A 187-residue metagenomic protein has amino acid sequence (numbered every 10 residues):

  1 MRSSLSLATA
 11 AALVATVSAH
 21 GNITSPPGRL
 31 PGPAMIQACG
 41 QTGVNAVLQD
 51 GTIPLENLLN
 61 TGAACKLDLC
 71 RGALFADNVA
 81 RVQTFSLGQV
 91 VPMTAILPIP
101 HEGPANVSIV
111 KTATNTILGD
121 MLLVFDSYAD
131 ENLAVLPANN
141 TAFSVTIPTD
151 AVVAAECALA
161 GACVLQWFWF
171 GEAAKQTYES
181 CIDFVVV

Functional and structural regions predicted by a protein language model:
M1-I23: Fungal secretory targeting signals
H20-G119: N-terminal "mature-chain" segments and other terminal, solvent-exposed stretches
A38-G40, A64-R71, E156-A158, A162-V164 (+1 more regions): Sequence contexts marking disulfide-bonded cysteines in secreted/extracellular proteins
G88-P92, A142-S144, E179: Intrinsic-disorder/low-complexity, polar/charged segments enriched in Ser/Thr/Lys/Arg/Asp/Glu/Gln
D120-V135: Solvent-exposed serine/threonine-rich low-complexity stretches and specific carbohydrate-binding patches
N132-A155: A beta-strand/beta-hairpin structural motif
I147-A174: Internal, hydrophobic beta-strand segments that form the core of beta-sheet-rich folds
K175-V187: Short beta-strand elements
